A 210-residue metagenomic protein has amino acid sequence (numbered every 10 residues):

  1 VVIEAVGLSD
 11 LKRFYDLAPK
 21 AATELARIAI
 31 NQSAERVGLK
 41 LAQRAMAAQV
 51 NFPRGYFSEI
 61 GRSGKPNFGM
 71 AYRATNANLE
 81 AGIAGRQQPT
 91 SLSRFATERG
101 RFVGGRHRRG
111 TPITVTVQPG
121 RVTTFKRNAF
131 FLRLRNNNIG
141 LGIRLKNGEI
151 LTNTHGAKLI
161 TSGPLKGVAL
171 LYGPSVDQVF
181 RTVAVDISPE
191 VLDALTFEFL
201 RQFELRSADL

Functional and structural regions predicted by a protein language model:
V1-L210: Short, Lys/Arg-rich flexible segments
